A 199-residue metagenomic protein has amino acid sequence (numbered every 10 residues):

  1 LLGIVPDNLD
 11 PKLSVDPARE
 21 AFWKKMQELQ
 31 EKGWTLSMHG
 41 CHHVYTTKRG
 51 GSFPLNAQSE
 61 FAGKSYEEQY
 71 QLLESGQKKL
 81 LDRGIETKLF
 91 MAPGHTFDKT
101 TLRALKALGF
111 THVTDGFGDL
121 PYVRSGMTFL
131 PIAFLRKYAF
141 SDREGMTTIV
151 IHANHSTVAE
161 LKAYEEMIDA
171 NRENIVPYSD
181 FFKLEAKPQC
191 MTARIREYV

Functional and structural regions predicted by a protein language model:
L1-K32, K79, D169: Active-site beta->alpha N-cap acidic-glycine motif
L2, L36-H39, T87-F90, H112-D115 (+2 more regions): Hydrophobic faces of well-ordered beta-strands that scaffold small-molecule active sites in alpha/beta enzyme cores
I4, H155-V199: C-terminal domain-boundary segment and adjacent tail
D7-P17, Q58-E67, V150-H155: The substrate-binding groove and active-site-proximal loops of carbohydrate-active enzymes, especially glycoside
P17-E28, F117-A139: Alpha-helical scaffolding within the catalytic cores of extracellular/periplasmic polymer-degrading hydrolases
V44-N56: Short, flexible, mixed-charge acidic loops at enzyme active sites
E60-P131, L161-K162: Catalytic domains of cell-wall/extracellular-matrix polysaccharide-remodeling enzymes, centered on de-N-acetylation
R124-G126, I132-Y164, D180: A conserved mid-domain beta-alpha-beta active-site/ligand-binding segment of alpha/beta enzyme cores
